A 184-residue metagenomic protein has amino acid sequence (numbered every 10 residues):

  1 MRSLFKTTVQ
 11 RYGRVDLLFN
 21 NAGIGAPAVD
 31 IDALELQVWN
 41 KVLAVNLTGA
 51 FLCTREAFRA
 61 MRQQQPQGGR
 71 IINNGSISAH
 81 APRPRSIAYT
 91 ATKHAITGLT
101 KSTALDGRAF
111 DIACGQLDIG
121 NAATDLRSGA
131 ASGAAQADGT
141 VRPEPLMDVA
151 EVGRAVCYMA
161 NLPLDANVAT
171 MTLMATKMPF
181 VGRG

Functional and structural regions predicted by a protein language model:
M1-G13: Conserved amphipathic alpha-helix within the SDR
V29-I31, V38-N40: Substrate-binding pocket helix/loop in short-chain dehydrogenase/reductase
D32, A81-I87, E144-P145: Active-site loop immediately N-terminal to the catalytic Tyr-X3-Lys motif of short-chain dehydrogenase/reductase
T54, T92: Active-site helix of classical SDR
R59, L105-R108: Alpha-helical segment proximal to the catalytic Tyr-Lys
S76: Residue(s) in the substrate-gating loop at a strand-loop-helix junction that position the organic substrate next
I112, Q116-L117, A135-G182: C-terminal helical subdomain
